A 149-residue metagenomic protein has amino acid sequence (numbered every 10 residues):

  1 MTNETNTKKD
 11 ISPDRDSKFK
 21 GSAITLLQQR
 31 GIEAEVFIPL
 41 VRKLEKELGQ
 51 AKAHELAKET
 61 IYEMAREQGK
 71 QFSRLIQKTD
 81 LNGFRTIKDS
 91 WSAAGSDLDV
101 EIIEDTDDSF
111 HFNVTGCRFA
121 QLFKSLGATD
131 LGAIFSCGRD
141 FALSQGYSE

Functional and structural regions predicted by a protein language model:
T2-S109, R118-S136, F141: N-terminal accessory segment detector
S144: Active-site oxyanion/phosphate-handling segment shared across diverse enzymes
S148-E149: Low-complexity, intrinsically disordered Gly/Pro/Thr-rich segments
